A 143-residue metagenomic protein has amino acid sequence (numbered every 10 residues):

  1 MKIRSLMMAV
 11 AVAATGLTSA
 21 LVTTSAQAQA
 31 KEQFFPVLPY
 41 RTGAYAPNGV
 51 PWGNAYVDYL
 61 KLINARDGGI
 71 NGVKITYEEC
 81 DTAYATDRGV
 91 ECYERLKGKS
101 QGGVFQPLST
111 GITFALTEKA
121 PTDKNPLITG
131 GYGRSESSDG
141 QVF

Functional and structural regions predicted by a protein language model:
M1-V10: Twin-arginine (Tat) signal peptide motif
M8, T15-S25: C-terminal segment of classical bacterial N-terminal signal peptides
T23-V37, G68-K74: Immediate post-signal peptide segment of exported/extracytoplasmic ligand-binding proteins
E32-V57, C80-D87, L108-S109: Extracytoplasmic "Venus flytrap"
P39-Y45, Y59-D67, L96-S100, L108 (+1 more regions): Sec/Tat-exported extracytoplasmic proteins
N54, D87, G98-F143: Extracytoplasmic ligand/sensor domains, especially the bilobed periplasmic-binding protein
N54-Y77: Signal peptide-proximal N-terminal region of secreted/periplasmic/extracellular or secretory-lumen proteins
V73-G98: Structural motif
